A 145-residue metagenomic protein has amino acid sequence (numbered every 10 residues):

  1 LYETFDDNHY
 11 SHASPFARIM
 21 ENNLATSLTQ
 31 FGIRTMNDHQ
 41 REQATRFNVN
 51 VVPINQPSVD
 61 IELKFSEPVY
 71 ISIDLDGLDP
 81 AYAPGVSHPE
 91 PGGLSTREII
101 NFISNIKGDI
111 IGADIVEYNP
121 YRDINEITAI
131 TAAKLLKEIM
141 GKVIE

Functional and structural regions predicted by a protein language model:
L1-E145: Conserved alpha-helical scaffold segments that buttress catalytic/binding sites
